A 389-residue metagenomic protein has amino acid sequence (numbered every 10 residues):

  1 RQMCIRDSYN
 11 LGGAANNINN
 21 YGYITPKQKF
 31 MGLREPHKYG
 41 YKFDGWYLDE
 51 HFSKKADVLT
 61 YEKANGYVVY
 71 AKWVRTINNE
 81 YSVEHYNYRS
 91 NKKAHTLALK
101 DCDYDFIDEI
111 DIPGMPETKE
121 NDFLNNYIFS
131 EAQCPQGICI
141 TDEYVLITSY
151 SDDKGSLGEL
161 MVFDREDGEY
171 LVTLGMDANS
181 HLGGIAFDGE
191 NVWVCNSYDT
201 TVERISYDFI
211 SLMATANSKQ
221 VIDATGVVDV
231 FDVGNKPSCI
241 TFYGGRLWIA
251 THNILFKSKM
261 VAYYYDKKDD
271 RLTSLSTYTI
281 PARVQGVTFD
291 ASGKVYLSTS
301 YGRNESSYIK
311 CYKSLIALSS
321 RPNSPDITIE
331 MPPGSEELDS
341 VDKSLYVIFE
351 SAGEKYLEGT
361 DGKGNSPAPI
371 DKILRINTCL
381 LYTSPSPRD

Functional and structural regions predicted by a protein language model:
Q2, R6-N78, P387: Secondary-structure capping and domain/repeat boundary segments
N78-K119, K372-L381: Sequence/structural signature of beta-propeller modules and their immediately flanking N-terminal secretory/stalk
F123-S151: Beta-strand-rich domains and repeat architectures in extracellular enzymes and scaffolds, especially beta-propellers
Y127-S130, L174-D177, D229-V233, T277-I280 (+1 more regions): Surface loop/turn motifs at the tips and blade-to-blade linkers of beta-strand repeat domains
A132-G137, N179-G184, V233-I240, P281-G286 (+1 more regions): Repeated scaffold domains used in trafficking and secretory/extracellular systems, primarily beta-propellers
I140-D142, F187-G189, F242-G244, D290-S292 (+1 more regions): Residue-level detector of Asp-centered blade-edge/turn motifs that repeat once per structural unit in beta-propeller
G155-L160, T200-Y207, F256-Y263, N304-K313 (+1 more regions): Structural motif
T279-S314: Loop/turn-rich, solvent-exposed surfaces of beta-rich toroidal or solenoidal domains
